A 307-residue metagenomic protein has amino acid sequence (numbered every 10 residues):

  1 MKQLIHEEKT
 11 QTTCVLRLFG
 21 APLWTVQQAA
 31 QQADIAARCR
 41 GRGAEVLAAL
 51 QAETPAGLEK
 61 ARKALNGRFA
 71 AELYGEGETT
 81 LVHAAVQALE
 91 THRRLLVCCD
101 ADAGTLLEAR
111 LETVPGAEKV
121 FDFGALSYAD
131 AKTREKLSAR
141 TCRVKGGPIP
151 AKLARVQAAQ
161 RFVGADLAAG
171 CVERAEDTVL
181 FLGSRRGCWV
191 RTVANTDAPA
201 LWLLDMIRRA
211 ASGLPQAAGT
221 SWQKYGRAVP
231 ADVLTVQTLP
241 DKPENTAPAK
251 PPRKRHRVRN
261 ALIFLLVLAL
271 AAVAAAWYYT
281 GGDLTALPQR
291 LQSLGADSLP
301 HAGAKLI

Functional and structural regions predicted by a protein language model:
K2-E8, F19, L23-Q31, A56-P240: Short alpha-helical segments enriched in small residues
A37-R42: Short beta-strand
A44-P55: A generic structural motif
V233-V258: Intrinsically disordered, low-complexity cytosolic tails and juxtamembrane linkers of membrane/envelope proteins
K254-G281: Membrane-anchoring helices that localize proteins to membranes
G282-G295: Ser/Thr/Pro/Gly-rich low-complexity linker/stalk segments immediately outside membranes or between
A304-I307: Short, solvent-exposed mixed-charge patches
